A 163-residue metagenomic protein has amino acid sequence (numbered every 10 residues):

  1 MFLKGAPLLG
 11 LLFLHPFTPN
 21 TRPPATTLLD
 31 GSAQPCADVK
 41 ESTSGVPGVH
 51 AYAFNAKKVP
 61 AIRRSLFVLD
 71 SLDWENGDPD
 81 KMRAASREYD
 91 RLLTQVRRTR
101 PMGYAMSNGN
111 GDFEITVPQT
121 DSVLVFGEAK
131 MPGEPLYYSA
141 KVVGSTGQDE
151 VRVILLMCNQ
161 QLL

Functional and structural regions predicted by a protein language model:
F2-L8: Sec-dependent signal peptide recognition, specifically the positively charged N-region followed immediately by
L9-A25: Bacterial Sec-dependent signal peptides at the C-terminal "C-region" and cleavage site
T27-E41, A51, G111: A short, amphipathic beta-strand motif
S44-D90: Contiguous segments within soluble domain cores/interaction surfaces
R63-W74, L92-N110: Short, acidic Ser/Thr/Gly-rich low-complexity loop/linker segments typical of extracellular and cell-surface proteins
G109-V117: Short, surface-exposed beta-strand/beta-hairpin micro-motifs centered on an aromatic residue
Q119-M131: A short, solvent-exposed beta-strand micro-motif common in secreted/extracellular proteins
A129-R152, L156: Structured interaction patches on ligand/partner-binding surfaces of diverse proteins
